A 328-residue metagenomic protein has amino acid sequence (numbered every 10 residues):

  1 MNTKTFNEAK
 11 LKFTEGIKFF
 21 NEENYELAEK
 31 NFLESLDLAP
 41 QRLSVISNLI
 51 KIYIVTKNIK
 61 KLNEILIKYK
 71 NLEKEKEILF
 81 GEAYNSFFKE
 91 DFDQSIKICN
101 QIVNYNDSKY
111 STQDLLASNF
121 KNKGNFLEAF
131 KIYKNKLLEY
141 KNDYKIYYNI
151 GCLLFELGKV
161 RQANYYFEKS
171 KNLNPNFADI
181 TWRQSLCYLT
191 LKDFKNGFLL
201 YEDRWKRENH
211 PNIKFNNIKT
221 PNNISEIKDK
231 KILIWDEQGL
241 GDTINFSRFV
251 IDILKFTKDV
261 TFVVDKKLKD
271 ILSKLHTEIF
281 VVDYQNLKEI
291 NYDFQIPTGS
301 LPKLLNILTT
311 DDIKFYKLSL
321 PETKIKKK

Functional and structural regions predicted by a protein language model:
M1-K328: Alpha-helical solenoid repeat scaffolds of the TPR/TPR-like class and their adjacent stem/linker regions that mediate
